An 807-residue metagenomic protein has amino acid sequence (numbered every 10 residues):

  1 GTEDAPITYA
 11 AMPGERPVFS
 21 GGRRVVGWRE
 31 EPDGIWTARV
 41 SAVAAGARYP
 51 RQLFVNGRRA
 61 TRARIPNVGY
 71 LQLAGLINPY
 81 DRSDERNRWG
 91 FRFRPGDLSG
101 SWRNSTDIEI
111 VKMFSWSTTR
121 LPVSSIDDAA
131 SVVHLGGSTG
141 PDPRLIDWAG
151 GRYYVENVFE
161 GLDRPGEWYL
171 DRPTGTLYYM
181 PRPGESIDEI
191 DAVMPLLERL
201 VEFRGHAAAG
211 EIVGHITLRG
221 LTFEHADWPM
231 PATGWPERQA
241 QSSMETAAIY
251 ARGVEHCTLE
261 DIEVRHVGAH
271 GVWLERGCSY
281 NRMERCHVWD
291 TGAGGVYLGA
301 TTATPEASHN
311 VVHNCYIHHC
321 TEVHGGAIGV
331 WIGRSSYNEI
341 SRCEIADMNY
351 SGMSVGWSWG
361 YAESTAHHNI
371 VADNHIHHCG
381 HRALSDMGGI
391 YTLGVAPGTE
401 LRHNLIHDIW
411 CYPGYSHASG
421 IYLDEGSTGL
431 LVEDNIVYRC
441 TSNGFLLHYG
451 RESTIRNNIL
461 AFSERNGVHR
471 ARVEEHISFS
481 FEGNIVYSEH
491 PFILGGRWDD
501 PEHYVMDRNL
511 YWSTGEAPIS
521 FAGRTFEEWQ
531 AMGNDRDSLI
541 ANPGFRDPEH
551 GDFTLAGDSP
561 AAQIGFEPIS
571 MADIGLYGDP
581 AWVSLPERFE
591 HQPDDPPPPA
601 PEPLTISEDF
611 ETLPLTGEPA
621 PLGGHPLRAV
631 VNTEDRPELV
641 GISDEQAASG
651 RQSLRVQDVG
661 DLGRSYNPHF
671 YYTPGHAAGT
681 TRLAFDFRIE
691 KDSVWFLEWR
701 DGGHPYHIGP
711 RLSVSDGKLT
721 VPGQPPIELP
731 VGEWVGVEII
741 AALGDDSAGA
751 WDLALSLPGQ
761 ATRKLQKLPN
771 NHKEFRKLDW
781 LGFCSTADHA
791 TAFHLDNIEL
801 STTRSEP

Functional and structural regions predicted by a protein language model:
G1-D4, T8, G429-H550: Predominantly extracellular beta-rich ligand-binding scaffolds that present long acidic/polar faces for carbohydrate
G1-R265, A531-A541, H550-P601: Extracellular polysaccharide-degrading/modifying enzymes targeting complex plant/algal/animal polysaccharides
G214-H225, E255-H266, C278-A293, E306-T321 (+12 more regions): Right-handed parallel beta-helix
D227-T233, G268-L274, G292-L298, T321-I328 (+11 more regions): Short glycine/acidic-rich loop motifs that flank beta-strands on beta-rich extracellular proteins
F610, F685, G736-L768: Carbohydrate-binding surfaces in secreted/extracellular proteins
T616-R655: Extracellular glycan-recognition surfaces and repeat-rich motifs
A647-D716: Secretory/extracellular carbohydrate-interaction modules and structurally similar beta-sandwich "look-alikes"
R763-H794: Flexible glycan-contacting loops in extracellular carbohydrate-active proteins
